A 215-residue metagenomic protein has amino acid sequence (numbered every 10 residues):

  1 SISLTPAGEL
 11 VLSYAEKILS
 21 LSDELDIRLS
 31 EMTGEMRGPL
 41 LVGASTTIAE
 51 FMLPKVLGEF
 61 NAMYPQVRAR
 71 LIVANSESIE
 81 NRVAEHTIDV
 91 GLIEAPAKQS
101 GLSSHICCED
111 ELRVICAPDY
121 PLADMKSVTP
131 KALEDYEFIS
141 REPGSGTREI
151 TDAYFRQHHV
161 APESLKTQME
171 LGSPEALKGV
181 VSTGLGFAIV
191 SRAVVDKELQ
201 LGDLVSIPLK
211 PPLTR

Functional and structural regions predicted by a protein language model:
S3-G34: Alpha-helical "hinge/linker" immediately C-terminal to small N-terminal DNA-binding modules
T5-G8, V42, V83-A84, L133 (+1 more regions): Hydrophobic residues within well-ordered alpha-helices
L21, A74, I88-E94, G172 (+2 more regions): Short beta-strand and adjacent tight-turn residues that come in two discontinuous sequence segments and form the edges
E35-S100: Central regulatory/effector-binding core of bacterial HTH transcription factors
M63-L71, H159-Q168: A local structural motif
V67, I79, A84-I93, L112 (+3 more regions): Alpha-to-beta junction loops
Q99-I106, D110, M125, A132 (+1 more regions): Beta-alpha-beta core module
L122, F138-H159: Secondary-structure junction motif
